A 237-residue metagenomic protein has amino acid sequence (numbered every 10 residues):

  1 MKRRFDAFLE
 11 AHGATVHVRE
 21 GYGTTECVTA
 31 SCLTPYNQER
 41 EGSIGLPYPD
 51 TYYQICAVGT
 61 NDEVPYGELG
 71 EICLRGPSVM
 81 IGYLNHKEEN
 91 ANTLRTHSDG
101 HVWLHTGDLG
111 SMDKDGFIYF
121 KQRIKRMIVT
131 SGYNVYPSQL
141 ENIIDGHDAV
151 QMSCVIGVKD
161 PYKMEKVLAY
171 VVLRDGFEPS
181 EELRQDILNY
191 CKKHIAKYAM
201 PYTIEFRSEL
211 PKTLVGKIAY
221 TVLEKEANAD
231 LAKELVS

Functional and structural regions predicted by a protein language model:
M1-E41, Y52: Gly/Ser/Thr-rich phosphate-binding loop
R19, I204-R207: General small-molecule cofactor/ligand-binding pocket signal
N37-S43, T93, S98: Short, P/G- and charge-enriched loop/turn segments at secondary-structure junctions
R40, Q54-C73, K114-D115, E178-R184 (+1 more regions): Conserved beta-loop-beta connector loops within the AMP-binding
G42-I44, P49-T51, G70, G107 (+4 more regions): Change "...and in nucleic-acid phosphodiester-cleaving endonucleases..." to "...and in nucleic-acid processing enzymes
L46-D50, D62-R95, V135: Conserved ATP/PPi-binding loop(s) of AMP-dependent carboxylate-activating enzymes
G76, I81-G82, N92, T96 (+5 more regions): AMP-binding/adenylate-forming catalytic core of the ANL superfamily
E226-S237: Acidic/polar alpha-helix N-cap and adjacent early helical turns within long charge-rich amphipathic helices/linkers
